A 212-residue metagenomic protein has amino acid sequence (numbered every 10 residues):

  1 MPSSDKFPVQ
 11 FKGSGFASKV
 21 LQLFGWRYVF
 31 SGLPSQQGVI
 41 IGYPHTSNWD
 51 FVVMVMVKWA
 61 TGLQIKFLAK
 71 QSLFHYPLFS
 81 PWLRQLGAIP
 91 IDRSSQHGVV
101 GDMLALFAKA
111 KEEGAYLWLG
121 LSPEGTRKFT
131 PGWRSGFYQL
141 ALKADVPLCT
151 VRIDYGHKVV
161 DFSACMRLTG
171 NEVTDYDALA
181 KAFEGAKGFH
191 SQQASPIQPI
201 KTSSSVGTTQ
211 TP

Functional and structural regions predicted by a protein language model:
S3-S14, W26-G185, P199-T202: Soluble catalytic domains of membrane acyltransferases
G185-P212: Charged phosphate-binding loop/patch that engages nucleotide di/tri-phosphates or the phosphate backbone of nucleic
